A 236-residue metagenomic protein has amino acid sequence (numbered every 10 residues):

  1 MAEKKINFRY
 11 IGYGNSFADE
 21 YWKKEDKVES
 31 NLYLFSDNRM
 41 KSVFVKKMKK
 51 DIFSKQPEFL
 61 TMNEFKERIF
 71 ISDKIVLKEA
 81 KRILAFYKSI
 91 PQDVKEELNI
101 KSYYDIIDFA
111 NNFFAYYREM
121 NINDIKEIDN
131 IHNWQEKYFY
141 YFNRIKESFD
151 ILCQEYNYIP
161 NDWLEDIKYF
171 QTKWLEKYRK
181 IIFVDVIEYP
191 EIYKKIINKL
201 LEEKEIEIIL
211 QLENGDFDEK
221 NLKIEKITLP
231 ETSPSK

Functional and structural regions predicted by a protein language model:
M1-E3, W22-S30, Q171-I181, L200-E203: Flexible, charged surface loops at secondary-structure boundaries
A2-Y21: Walker A/P-loop
V28-K41: Conserved RecA-like ASCE P-loop NTPase motor core of nucleic-acid helicases/translocases
E29-N31, S54-P57, K204-I206: Short glycine-/polar-rich loops that comprise or flank the Walker A/P-loop and associated switch/sensor motifs
Y33-F35, I182, I206-Q211: Structural recognition of the conserved hydrophobic beta-strand(s) that form the central parallel beta-sheet of P-loop
N38-E176, E191: Basic/charged alpha-beta structural segments of nucleotide/phosphate-handling enzymes
D185-I192: Short acidic, Gly/Ser-rich segments with clustered Asp/Glu that frequently serve as metal-coordination loops in enzyme
I192-K236: Conserved RecA-like helicase ATPase core segment that couples NTP binding/hydrolysis to strand translocation
